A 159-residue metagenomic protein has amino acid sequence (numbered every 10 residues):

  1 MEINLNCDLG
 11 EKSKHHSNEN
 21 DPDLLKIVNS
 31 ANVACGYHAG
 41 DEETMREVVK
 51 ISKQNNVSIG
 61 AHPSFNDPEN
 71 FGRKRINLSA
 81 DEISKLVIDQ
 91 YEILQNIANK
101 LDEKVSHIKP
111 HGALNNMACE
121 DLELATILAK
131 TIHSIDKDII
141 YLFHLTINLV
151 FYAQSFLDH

Functional and structural regions predicted by a protein language model:
I3-C7, A31-V33, I59-P63, S106-P110 (+2 more regions): Hydrophobic faces of well-ordered beta-strands that scaffold small-molecule active sites in alpha/beta enzyme cores
S13-R46: A short alpha/beta connector and helix-capping loop motif
D21, A31-H38, E69-S84, A118-L122: Glycine-rich tight-turn/loop motif centered on a GG-T
P22-K26, E47-G60, N99-D102: Acidic (Asp/Glu)-rich catalytic clusters
V33-H38, M117-A118, I135-T146: Catalytic beta/alpha-barrel core
I51-A61, A125-D138: Alpha-helix-loop-beta-strand connector modules within alpha/beta enzyme cores
P68-D102, H107: Glycine/small-residue-rich loop that forms an oxyanion/phosphate-binding "nest" at active or ligand-binding sites
T146-H159: Active-site rim beta-loop-alpha module in soluble metabolic enzymes
